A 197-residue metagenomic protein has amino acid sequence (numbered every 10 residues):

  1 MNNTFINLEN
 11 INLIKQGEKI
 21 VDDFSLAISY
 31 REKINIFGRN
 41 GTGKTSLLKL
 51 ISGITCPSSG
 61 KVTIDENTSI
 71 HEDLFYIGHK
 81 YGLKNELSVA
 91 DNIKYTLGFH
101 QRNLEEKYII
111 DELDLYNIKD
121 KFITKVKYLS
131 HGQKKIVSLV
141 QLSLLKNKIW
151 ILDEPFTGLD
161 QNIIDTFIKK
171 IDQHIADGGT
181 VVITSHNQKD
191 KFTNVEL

Functional and structural regions predicted by a protein language model:
I6-L8, V21-D23: Conserved structural motif at the start of ABC-family nucleotide-binding domains
S52: Helix-to-loop junction immediately C-terminal to a conserved catalytic motif
G60-E72: Conserved ABC transporter NBD signature motif
K80, N85-N103: Q-loop/switch helix immediately C-terminal to the Walker
E106-K121: Conserved ABC ATPase "signature" region
K125-H131: Conserved ABC ATPase signature
W150-E154: Catalytic Walker B motif of ABC-type/P-loop ATPase nucleotide-binding domains
